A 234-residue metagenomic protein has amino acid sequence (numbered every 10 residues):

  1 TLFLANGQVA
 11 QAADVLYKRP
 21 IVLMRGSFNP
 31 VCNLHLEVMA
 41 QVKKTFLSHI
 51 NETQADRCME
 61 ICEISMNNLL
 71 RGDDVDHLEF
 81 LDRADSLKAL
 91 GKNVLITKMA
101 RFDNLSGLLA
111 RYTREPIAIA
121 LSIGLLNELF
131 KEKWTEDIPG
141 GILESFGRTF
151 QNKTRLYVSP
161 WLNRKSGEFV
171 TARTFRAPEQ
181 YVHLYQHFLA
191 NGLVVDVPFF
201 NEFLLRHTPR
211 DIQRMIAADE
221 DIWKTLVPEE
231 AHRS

Functional and structural regions predicted by a protein language model:
T1-S234: Nucleotidyltransferase catalytic core that binds NTPs
